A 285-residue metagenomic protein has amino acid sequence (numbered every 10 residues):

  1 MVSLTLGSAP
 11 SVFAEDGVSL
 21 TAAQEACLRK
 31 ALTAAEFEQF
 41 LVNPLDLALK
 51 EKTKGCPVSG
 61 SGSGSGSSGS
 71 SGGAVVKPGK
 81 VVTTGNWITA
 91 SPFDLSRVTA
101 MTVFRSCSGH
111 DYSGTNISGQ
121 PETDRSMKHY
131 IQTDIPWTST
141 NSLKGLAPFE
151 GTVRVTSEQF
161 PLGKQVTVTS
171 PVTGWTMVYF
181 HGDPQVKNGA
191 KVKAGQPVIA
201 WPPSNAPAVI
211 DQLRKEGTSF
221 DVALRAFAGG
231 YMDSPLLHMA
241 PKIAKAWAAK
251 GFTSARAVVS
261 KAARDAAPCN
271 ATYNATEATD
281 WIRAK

Functional and structural regions predicted by a protein language model:
M1-G7: Bacterial N-terminal signal peptides
S8, F13-G60: General marker for long, soluble alpha-helical cores
N43, S170-P171, F180-D183, W201-P203 (+1 more regions): Active-site-proximal beta-strand/loop segments in catalytic clefts of secreted hydrolases
S61-S71: Compositionally biased, intrinsically disordered low-complexity segments enriched for polar/charged residues
G69-K164, T173, N188, K193-A194 (+2 more regions): Surface-exposed, glycine-biased beta-strand/turn segments
K164-K187, S219, G229: Active-site region of chymotrypsin-like
Q165-V168, V192-A228: Short hydrophobic beta/alpha edge segments that flank linear recognition/processing sites
E216-S260, R264-D265: Short peripheral tails and domain-boundary helices/loops at the edges of structured domains
